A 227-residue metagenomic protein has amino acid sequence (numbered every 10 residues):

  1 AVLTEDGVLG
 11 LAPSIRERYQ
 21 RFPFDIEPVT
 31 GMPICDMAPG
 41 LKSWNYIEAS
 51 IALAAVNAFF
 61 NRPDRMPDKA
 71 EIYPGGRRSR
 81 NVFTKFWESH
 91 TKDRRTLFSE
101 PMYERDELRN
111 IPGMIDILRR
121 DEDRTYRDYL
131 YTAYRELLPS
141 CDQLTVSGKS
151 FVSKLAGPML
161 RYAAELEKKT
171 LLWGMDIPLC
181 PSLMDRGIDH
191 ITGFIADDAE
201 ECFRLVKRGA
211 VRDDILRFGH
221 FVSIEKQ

Functional and structural regions predicted by a protein language model:
A1-M102, K226-Q227: Electropositive, gly/pro-rich neighborhoods at or near active sites that engage anionic ligands
R94, D142-Q143, D189: Conserved acidic residues
L97, Q143-S147, L171: Structural motif
E107-N110, L155-Y162, S182: A short acidic, amphipathic alpha-helical/loop segment
P112-D116, Y162-L172: Short beta-strand/loop segments at the ligand-binding rim of alpha/beta enzyme cores
G113-T125: NAD(P)-binding Rossmann-fold cofactor-contacting core
L138-P139: A short, aliphatic-rich alpha-helical micro-motif
K168-Q227: C-terminal functional extensions of proteins
